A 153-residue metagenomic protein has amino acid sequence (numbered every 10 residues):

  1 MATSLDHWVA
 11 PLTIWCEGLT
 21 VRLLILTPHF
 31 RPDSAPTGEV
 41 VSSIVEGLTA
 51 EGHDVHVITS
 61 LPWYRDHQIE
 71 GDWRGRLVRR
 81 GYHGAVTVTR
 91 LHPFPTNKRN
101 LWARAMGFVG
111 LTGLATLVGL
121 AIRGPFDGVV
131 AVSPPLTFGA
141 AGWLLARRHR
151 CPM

Functional and structural regions predicted by a protein language model:
A2, I14-L77, G81: N-terminal subdomain of nucleotide-sugar transferases
D6-H7: Intrinsic-disorder-associated, low-complexity terminal segments enriched in Asp/Asn/His/Tyr and depleted of Lys/Arg
E17, T59-R123: A conserved catalytic-core segment of Leloir-type glycosyltransferases
P32, K98, F138: Short glycine-rich, flexible loops that bind phosphorylated cofactors or substrates
T49, Y82, W143, R147: Anion (oxyanion) recognition and catalysis
V55, C151-M153: Hydrophobic anchor at the start of a short beta-strand that flanks the dinucleotide cofactor-binding loop
R104-L114, V118-L120, G128-H149: An aromatic- and histidine-rich active-site surface loop
